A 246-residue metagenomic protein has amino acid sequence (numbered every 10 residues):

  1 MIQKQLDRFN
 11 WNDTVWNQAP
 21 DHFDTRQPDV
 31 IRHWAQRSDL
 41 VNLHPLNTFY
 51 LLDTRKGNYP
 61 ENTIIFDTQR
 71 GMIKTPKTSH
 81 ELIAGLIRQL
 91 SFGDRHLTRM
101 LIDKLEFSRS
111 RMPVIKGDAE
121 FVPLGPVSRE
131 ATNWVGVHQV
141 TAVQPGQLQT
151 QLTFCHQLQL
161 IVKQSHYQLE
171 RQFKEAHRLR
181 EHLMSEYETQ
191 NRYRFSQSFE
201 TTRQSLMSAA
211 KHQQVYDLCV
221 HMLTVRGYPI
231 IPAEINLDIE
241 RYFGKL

Functional and structural regions predicted by a protein language model:
M1-W134, V143-L246: Eukaryotic intrinsically disordered, low-complexity regulatory linkers and tails enriched in Ser/Thr/Pro
